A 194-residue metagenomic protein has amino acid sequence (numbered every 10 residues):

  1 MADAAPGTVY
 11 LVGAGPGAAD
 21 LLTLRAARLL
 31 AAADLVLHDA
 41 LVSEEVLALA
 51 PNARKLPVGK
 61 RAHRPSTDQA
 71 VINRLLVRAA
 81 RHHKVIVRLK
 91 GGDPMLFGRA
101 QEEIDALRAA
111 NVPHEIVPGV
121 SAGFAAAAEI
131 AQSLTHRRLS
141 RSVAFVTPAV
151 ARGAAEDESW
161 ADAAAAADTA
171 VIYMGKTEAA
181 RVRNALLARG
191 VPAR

Functional and structural regions predicted by a protein language model:
M1-A19, L24-V120: Class I S-adenosyl-L-methionine
M1-L11, R81-I86, R99, S140-S142 (+1 more regions): A contiguous loop/helix-start segment that scaffolds small-molecule binding in enzyme catalytic cores
P16, V42, A149-V150, K176: A broadly conserved detector of short glycine/acidic/proline-rich loop/turn motifs that flank catalytic sites and bind
D34-L37, A80, L134, L186 (+1 more regions): Structural signal for hydrophobic packing residues in well-ordered secondary-structure cores of soluble enzyme domains
V46, L107, A126-A127, V182 (+1 more regions): Hydrophobic packing residues within well-ordered alpha-helices of enzyme cores
R54-D68, H136-T147, A170-V171: Acidic/glycine-enriched edge-of-secondary-structure segments
R54-P57, R74, A131-R137, R189: Short, hinge-like loop/turn segments at secondary-structure boundaries
D93-A166: Class I SAM-dependent methyltransferase SAM-binding "motif I" and its flanking Rossmann-like core
